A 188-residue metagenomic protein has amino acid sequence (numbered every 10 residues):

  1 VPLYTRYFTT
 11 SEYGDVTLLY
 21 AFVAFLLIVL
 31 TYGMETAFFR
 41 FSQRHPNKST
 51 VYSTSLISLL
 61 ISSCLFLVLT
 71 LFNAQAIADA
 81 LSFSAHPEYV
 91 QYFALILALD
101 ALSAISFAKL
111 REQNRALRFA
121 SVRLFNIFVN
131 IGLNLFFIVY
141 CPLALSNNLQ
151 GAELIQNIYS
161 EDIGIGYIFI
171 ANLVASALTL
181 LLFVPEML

Functional and structural regions predicted by a protein language model:
V1-E35, S63-A74, I96, I131: Signature of the first transmembrane helix
F8-E12, L26-S58, I77-A78, I105 (+1 more regions): Transmembrane-helix boundary and interhelical linker motifs in polytopic inner-membrane proteins
G14-L18, S53-I57, Q91, L117 (+2 more regions): Signature of the 12-TM Major Facilitator Superfamily
A21, F25, L56, L60 (+6 more regions): Residue-level signature of the transmembrane alpha-helical core of multi-pass small-molecule transporters
F25-V29, C64, V68, S82-S106 (+1 more regions): Alpha-helical transmembrane segments of multi-pass membrane proteins
L65-S84, L143-Q156: Short membrane-interface helical motifs at transmembrane helix boundaries in multi-pass membrane transporters
P87, Q91, S121-L188: Hydrophobic alpha-helical transmembrane segments
